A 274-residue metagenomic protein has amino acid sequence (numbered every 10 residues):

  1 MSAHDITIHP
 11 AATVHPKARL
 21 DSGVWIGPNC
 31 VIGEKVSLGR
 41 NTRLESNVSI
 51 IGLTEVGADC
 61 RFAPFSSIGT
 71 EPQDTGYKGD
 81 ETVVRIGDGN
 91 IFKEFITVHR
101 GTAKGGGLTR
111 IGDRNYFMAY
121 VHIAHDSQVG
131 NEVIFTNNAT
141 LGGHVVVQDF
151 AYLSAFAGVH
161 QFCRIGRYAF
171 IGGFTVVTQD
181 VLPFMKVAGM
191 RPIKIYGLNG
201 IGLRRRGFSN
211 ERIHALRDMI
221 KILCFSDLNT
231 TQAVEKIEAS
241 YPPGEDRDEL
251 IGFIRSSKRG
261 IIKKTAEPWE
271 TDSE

Functional and structural regions predicted by a protein language model:
M1-A11, P16-K17, S22-G23, D59 (+6 more regions): Terminal amphipathic alpha-helical/low-complexity segments used for targeting or macromolecular assembly
I6-P192: Structural signal for interior beta-strand "rungs" in well-ordered beta-sheet cores of soluble enzyme domains
